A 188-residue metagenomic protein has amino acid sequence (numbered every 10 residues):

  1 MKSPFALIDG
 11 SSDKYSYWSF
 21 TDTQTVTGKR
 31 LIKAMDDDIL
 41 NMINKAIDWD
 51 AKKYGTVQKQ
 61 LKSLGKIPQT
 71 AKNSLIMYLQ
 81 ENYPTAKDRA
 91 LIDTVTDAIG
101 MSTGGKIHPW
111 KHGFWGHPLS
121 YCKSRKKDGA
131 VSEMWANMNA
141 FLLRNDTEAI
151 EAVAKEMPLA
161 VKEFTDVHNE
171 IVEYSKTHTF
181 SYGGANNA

Functional and structural regions predicted by a protein language model:
M1-A188: Active-site-flanking segments in enzyme catalytic domains
